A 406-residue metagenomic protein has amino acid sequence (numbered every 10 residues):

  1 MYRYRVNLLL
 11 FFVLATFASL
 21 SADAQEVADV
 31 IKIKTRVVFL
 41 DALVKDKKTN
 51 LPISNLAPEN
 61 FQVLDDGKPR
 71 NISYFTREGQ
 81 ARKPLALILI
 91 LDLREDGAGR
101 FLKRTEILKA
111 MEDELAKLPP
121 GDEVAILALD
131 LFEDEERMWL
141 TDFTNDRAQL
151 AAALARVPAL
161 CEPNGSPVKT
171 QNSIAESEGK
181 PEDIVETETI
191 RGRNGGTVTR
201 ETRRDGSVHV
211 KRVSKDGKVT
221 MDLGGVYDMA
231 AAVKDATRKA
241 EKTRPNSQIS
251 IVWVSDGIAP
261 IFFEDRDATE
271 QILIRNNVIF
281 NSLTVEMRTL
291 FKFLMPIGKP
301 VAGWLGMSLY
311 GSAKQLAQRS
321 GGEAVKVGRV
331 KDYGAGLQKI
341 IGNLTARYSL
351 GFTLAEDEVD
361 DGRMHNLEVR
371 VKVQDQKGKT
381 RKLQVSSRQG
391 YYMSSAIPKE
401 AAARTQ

Functional and structural regions predicted by a protein language model:
M1-Y4: N-terminal secretory signal peptides that target proteins for export/translocation
N7-S19: Bacterial N-terminal signal peptides
A22-Q406: Scaffold/interface architecture of coatomer-like assemblies
